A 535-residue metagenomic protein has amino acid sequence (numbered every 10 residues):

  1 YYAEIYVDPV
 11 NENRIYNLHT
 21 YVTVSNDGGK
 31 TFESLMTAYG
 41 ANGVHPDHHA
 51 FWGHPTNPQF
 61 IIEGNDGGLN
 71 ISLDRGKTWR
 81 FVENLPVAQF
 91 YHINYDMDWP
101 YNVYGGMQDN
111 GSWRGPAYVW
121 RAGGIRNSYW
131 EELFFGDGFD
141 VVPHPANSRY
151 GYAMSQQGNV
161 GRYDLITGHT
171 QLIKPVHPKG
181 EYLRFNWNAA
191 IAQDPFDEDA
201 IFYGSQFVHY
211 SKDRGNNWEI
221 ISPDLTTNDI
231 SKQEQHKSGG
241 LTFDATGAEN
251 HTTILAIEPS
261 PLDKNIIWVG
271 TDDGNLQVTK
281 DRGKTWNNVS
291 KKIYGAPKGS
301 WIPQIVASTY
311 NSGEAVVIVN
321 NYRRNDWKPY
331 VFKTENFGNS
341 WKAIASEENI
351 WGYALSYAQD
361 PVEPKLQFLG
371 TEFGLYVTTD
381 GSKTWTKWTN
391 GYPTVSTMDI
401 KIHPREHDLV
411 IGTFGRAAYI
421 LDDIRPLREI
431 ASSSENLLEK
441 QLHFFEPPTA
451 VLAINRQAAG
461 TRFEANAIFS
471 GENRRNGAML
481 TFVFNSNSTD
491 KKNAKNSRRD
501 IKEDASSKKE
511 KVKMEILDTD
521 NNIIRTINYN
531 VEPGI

Functional and structural regions predicted by a protein language model:
Y1-I468, R475-A478, N485-N487: Beta-propeller blade termini and top-face loops
S155-G158, S507-K511: A short, compositionally biased
G204, E510, E532-I535: A glycine-anchored, Pro-Gly-centered beta-turn/N-cap motif
P297-K298, I523-I535: Glycine-centered tight-turn motifs at strand-turn-strand junctions
N473-G477, S507-K509: Short, surface-exposed loop/turn motifs at beta-strand boundaries within globular domains
L480-A505: Short amphipathic, basic-aromatic surface patches that mediate peripheral association with negatively charged
K513-L517: Beta-strand signatures of extracellular beta-sandwich domains
D518-N522: Short, glycine-anchored, charge-dense loop/turn motifs used at functional sites
